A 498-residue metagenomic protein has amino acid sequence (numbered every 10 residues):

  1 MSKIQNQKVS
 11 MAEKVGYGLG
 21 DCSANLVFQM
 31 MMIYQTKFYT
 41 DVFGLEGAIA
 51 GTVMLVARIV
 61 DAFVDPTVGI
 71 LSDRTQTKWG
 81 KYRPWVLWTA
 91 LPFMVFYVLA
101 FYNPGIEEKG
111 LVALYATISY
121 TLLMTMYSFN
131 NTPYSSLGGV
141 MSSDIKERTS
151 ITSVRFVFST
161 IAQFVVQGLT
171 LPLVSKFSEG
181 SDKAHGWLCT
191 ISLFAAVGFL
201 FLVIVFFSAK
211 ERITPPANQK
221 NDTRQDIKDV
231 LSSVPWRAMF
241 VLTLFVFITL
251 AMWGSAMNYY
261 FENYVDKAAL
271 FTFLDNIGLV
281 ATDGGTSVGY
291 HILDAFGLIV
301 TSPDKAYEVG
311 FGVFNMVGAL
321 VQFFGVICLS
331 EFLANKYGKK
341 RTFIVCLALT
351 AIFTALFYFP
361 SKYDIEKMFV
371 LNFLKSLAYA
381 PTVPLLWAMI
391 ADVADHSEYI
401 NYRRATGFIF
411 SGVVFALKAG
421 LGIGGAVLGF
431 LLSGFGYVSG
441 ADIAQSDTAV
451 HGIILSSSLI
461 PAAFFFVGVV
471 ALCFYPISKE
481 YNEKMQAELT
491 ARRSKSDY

Functional and structural regions predicted by a protein language model:
S2-Y498: Membrane-embedded alpha-helical bundles of multi-pass transporters/translocases, especially carrier/permease families
